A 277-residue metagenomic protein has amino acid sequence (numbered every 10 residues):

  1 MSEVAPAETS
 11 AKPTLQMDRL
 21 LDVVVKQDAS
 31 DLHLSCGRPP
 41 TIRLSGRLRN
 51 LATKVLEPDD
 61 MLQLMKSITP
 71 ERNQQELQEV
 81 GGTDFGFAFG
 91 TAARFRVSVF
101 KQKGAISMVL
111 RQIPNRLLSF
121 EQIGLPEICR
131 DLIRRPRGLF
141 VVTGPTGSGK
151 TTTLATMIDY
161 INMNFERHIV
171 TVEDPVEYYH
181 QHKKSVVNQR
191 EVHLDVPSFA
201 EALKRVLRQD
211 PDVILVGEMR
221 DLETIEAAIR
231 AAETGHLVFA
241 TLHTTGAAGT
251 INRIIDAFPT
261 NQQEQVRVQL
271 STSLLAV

Functional and structural regions predicted by a protein language model:
M1-V277: Short, flexible helix-loop junctions that flank or precede catalytic/ligand sites
